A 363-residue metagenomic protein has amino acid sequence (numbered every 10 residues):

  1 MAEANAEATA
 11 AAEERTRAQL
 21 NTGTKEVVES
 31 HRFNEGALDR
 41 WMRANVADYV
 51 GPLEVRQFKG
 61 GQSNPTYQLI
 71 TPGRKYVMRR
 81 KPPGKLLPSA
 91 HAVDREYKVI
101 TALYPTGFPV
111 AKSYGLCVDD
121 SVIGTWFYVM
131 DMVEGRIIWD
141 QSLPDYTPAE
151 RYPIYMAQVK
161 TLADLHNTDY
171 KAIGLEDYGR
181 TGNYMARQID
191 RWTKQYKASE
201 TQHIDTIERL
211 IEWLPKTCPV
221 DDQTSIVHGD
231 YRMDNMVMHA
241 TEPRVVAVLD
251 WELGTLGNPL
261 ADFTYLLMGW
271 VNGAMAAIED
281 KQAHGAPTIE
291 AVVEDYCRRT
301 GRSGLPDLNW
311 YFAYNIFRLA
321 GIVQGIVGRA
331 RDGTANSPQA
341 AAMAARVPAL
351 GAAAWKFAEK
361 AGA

Functional and structural regions predicted by a protein language model:
A8-Y49: Juxta-kinase regulatory segment immediately upstream of eukaryotic protein kinase catalytic domains
P52-I226, A240-E242: ATP-binding pocket architecture of kinase catalytic cores
G179-R180, S303-Y314: All-alpha amphipathic helical-bundle segments outside canonical DNA-binding/catalytic cores that form hydrophobic
I226-H228, M233: Catalytic-loop of the protein kinase fold
M236-M238: Hydrophobic residue at the +6 position relative to the catalytic HRD Asp in the kinase catalytic loop
L249-L253: Activation of the activation-loop gatekeeper triad in protein kinase-fold domains
L260-T300, N315-D332: Active-site activation/catalytic loop segments of kinase-like enzymes and analogous catalytic loops in related
G304-D307, G321-A363: Helical subdomain adjoining the active site within ATP-dependent kinase catalytic cores
